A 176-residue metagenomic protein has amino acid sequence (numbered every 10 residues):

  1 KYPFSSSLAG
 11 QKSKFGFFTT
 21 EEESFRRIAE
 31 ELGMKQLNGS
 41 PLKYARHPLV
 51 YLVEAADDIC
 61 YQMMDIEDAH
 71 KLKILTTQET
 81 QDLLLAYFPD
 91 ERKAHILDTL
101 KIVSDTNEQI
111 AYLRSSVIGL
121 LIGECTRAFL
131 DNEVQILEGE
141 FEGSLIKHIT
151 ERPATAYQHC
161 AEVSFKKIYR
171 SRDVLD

Functional and structural regions predicted by a protein language model:
K1-L113, I122: Sequence-structural signature of the catalytic-core scaffold of metal-dependent phosphohydrolases that act on
R92-D176: C-terminal subdomains that position terminal phosphate/3'-OH groups for nucleotidyl transfer/ligation, primarily on
